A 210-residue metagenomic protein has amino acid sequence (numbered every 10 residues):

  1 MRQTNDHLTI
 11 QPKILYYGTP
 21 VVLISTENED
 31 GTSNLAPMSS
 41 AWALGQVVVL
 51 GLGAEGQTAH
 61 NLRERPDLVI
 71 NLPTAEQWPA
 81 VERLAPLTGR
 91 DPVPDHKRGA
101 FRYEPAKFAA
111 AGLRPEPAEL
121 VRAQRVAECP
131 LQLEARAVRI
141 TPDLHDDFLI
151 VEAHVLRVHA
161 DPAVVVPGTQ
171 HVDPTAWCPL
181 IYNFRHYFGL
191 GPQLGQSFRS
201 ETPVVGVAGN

Functional and structural regions predicted by a protein language model:
M1-N210: Basic, polyanion-binding surface patches
